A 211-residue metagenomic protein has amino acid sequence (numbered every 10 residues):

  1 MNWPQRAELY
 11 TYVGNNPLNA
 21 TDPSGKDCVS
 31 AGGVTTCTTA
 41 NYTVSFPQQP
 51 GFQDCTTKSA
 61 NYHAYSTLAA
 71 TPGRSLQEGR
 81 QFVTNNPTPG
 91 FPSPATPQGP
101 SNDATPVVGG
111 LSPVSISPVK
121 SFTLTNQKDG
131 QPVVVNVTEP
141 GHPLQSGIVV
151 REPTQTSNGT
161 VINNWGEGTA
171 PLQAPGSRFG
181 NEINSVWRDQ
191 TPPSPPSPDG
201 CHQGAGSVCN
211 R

Functional and structural regions predicted by a protein language model:
M1-P47: Short turn/helix-capping motifs enriched in Asx and small/polar residues
K26, G33-T36, Q53, D199 (+1 more regions): Extracellular secreted precursors and ectodomains with disulfide-bonded cysteine-rich loops/domains
A31-G32, C55-S59, A95-S101, L124-Q131 (+1 more regions): Short, ordered beta-strand-loop transition motifs
C37-S115, C209: Hydrophobic ligand-binding cavity/cleft-lining segments
F46-Q53, N158-N163, C201, V208-R211: Secretion-targeting segments and adjacent low-complexity export tracts
S115-T156: Hydrophobic-ligand binding "helix-grip"
E139-N184: Beta-strand/loop substructures that line and gate deep hydrophobic ligand-binding cavities in soluble
G168-R211: A conserved amphipathic terminal alpha-helix motif
